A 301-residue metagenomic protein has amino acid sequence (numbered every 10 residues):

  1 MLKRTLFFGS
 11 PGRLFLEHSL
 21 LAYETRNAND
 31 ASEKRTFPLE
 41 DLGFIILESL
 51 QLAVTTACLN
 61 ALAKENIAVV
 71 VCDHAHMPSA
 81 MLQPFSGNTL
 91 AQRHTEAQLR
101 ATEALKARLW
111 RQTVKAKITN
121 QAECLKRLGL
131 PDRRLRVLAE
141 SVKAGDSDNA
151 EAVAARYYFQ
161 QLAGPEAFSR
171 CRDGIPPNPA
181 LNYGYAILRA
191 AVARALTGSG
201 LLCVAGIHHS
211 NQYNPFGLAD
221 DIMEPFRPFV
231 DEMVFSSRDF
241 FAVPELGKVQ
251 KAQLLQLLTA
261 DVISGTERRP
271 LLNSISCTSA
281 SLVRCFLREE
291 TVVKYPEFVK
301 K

Functional and structural regions predicted by a protein language model:
M1-R35: N-terminal, Lys/Arg-enriched amphipathic/low-complexity engagement segments that precede the first folded domain
L2-T5, P11-G12, E24, K64 (+1 more regions): Active-site helix-to-loop segments that bind/position phosphate- or nucleotide-bearing substrates and donors across
Y23, D30, F44-I46, V54 (+3 more regions): A broad, structure-centric signal for solvent-exposed, well-ordered loop/edge residues that line or flank functional
K34-L90: Glycine/small-residue-rich interface belts in oligomeric ring/scaffold proteins and their assembly partners
